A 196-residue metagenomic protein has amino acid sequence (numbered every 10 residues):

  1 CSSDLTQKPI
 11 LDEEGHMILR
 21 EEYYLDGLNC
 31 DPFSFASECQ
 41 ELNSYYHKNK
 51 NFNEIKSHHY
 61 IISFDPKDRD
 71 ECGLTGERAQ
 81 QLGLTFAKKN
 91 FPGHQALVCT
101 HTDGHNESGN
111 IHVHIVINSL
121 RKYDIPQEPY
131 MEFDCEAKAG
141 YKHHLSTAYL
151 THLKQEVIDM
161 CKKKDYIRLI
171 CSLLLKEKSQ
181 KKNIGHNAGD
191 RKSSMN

Functional and structural regions predicted by a protein language model:
C1-N196: N-terminal nicking endonuclease/strand-transfer module with a His-rich metal-binding environment and a catalytic Tyr
